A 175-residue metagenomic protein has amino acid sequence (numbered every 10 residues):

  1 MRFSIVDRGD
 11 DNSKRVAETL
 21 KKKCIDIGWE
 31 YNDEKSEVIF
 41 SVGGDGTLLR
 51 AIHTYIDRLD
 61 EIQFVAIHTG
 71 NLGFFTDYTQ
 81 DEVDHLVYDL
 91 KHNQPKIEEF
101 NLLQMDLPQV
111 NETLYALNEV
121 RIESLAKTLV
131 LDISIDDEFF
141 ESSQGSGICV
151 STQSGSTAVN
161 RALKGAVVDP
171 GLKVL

Functional and structural regions predicted by a protein language model:
M1-V42, L49-D57, T79-E98, D106-T113: ATP/NTP phosphate-donor binding region
K35-S36, L59-I62, N111-E112, Q144-S146 (+1 more regions): Short coil/turn connectors at secondary-structure junctions
F40, H68, V120: A residue-level signal for conserved active-site and pocket-lining positions in enzyme catalytic cores
G44-T47, G70-L72, S154-T157: Short glycine-rich anion-binding loops that position phosphate/pyrophosphate groups of nucleotides and phosphorylated
Y55-I62, Q80-L86, L163-K173: A glycine- and small-aliphatic-rich helix-loop capping segment at beta-alpha/alpha-beta transitions that lines
D60-T76: Short, acidic/small-residue loops that bind anionic groups at enzyme active sites
L72-G147: Catalytic core of DAGKc-family lipid kinases
E141-L175: Gly/Ser/Thr-rich active-site loops/lids in small-molecule metabolic enzymes that frequently grip phosphoryl groups
